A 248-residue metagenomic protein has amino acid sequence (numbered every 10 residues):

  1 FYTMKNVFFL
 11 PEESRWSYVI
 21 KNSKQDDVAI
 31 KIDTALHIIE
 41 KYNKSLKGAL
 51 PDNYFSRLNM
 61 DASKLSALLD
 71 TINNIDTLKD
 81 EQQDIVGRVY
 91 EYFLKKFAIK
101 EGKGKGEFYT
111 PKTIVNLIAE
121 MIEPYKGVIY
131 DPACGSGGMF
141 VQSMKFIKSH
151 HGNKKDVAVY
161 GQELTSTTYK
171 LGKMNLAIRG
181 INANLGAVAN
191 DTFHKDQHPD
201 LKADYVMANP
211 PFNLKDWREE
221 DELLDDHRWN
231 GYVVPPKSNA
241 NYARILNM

Functional and structural regions predicted by a protein language model:
F1-Y125, N184-Q197: Non-catalytic, mostly N-terminal accessory regions of nucleic-acid modification and defense proteins
I32-I39, Y54-M60, E81-G87, G137-S143 (+3 more regions): Short, functional N-terminal and low-complexity linear motifs
A62, D200, S238-Y242: Short, solvent-exposed loop/helix junctions and linker helices that flank or host conserved functional motifs
D80, K105, E163, P235-P236: Short N-terminal micro-motifs specific to bacterial/archaeal maturation and metal-cluster initiation sites
G104-A208, N213-L223, W229: Conserved S-adenosyl-L-methionine
I118, Y169, A187, V234-M248: Conserved Class I SAM-dependent methyltransferase catalytic core
